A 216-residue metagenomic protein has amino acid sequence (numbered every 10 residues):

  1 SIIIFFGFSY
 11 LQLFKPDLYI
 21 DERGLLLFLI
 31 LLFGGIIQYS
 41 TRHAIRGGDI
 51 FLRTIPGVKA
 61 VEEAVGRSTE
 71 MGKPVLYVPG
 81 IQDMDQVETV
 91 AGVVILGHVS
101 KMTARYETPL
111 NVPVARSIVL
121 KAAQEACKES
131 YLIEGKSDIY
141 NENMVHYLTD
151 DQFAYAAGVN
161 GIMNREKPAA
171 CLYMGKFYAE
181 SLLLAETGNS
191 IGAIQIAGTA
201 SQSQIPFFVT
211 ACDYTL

Functional and structural regions predicted by a protein language model:
I2-I55: Hydrophobic alpha-helical transmembrane segments of small proteolipidic membrane proteins, enriched in energy-coupled
S40-G48, S137-E142, Q204-F207: Gly-rich Lys/Arg/Thr-decorated short loops/hinges at beta-loop-alpha junctions or inter-strand turns that position
R53-E70, P74: Membrane-cytosol interface motif
A64-V65, T89-E107: Histidine-anchored nucleotide/phosphate-binding helix
T89-I95, L182-I191: Short Gly/Thr/Asp-enriched flexible loops that form oxyanion-binding sites at enzyme active sites
M102-A104, T108-A156: Long, charge-dense
T149-E186: Soluble extracytoplasmic domains of inner/organellar membrane proteins
S190-L216: Extended, hydrophilic extramembrane loops/domains of integral membrane proteins
